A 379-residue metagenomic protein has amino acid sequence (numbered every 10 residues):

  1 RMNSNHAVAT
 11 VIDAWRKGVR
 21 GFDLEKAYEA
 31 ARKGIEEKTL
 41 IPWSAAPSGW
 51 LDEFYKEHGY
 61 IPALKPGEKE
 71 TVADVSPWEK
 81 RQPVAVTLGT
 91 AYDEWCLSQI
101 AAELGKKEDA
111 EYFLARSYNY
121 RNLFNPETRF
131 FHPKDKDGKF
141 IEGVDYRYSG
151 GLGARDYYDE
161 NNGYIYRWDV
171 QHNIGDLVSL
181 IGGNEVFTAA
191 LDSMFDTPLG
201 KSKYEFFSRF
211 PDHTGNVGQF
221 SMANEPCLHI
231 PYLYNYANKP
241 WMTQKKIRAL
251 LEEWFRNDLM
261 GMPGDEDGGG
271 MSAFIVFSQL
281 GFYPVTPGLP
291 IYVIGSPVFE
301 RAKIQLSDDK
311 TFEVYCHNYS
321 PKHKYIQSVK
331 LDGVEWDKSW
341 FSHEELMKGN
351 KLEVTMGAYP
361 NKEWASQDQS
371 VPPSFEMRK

Functional and structural regions predicted by a protein language model:
S4, V8, G18-V298, A302-E313 (+2 more regions): Active-site core of glycosidic bond-cleaving carbohydrate-active enzymes
V11: Active-site and NAD+-binding cores of ADP-ribose-processing enzymes
W241, E253-R256, T286-L289, V293-K379: Beta-rich accessory regions
